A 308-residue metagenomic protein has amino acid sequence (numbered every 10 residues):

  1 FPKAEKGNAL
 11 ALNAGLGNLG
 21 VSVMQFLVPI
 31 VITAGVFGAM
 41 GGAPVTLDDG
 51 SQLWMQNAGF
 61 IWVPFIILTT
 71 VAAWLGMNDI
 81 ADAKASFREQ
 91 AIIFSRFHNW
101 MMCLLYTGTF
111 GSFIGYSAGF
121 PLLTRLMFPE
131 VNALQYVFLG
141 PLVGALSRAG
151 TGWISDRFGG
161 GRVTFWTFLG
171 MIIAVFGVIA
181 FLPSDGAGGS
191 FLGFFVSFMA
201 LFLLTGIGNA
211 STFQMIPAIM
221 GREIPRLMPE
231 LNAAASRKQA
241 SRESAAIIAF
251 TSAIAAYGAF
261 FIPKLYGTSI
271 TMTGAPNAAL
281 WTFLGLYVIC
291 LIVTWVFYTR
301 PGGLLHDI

Functional and structural regions predicted by a protein language model:
G7-V36, I248-I262: Glycine-rich segments within core transmembrane alpha-helices of 12-TM secondary carriers
V21, P229-M272: A late C-terminal transmembrane helix in Major Facilitator Superfamily
Q25, R96-A145, N209, F213-Q214 (+1 more regions): Extracytoplasmic gate region of multi-pass secondary transporters
T33-F37, I61-A83, L291-F297: C-terminal membrane-cytosol helix-exit motif in multi-pass small-molecule transporters
T33-V63, L265-Y287: A membrane-interface helix-boundary motif in multi-pass transporters
N78-C103: Juxtamembrane intracellular "pre-TM" segments in multi-pass secondary transporters
S147-G160: Helix-to-loop junctions at the C-terminal end of transmembrane segments in multipass secondary transporters
G161-T212: C-terminal transmembrane helical hairpin of 12-TM major facilitator-type secondary transporters
